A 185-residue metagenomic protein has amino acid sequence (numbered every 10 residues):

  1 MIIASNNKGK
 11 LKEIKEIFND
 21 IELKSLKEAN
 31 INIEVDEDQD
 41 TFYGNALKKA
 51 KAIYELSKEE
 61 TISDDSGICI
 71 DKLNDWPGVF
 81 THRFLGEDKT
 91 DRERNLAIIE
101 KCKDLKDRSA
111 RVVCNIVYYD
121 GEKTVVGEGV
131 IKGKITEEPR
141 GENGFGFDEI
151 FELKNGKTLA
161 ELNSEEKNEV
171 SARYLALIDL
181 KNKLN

Functional and structural regions predicted by a protein language model:
M1-I2, G9-N185: Anionic-ligand binding patches
